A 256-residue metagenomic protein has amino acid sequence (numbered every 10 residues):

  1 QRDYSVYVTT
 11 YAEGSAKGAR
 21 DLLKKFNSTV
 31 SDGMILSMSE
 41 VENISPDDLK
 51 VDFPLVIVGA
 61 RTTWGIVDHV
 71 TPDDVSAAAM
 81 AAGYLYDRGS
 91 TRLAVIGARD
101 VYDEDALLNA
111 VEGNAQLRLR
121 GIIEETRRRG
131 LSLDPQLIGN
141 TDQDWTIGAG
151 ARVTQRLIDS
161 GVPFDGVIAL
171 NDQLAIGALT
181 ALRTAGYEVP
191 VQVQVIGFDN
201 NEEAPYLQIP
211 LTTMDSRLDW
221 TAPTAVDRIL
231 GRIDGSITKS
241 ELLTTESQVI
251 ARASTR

Functional and structural regions predicted by a protein language model:
Q1-G83, D87: Alpha-helical recognition/docking segments in bacterial nutrient-uptake and carbohydrate-utilization systems
D3-V6, P54, T91, S132 (+2 more regions): Residue-level detector of anion-binding/catalytic polar loops
T9-K17, V70-M80, I96-V153, I168-I176 (+3 more regions): Hinge/beta->alpha junction and helix N-cap segments in small-molecule ligand-binding domains
N27-S37, A94-G97, G161-N171, Q194-I196: Periplasmic-binding protein-like
V67, E104-L108, Y206-P210: Short acidic, glycine/proline-rich loop/turn micro-motifs
Y84-I96: Glycine-rich phosphate/diphosphate-binding loops that line cofactor/substrate pockets in enzymes
Q155-R256: Flexible loop/turn connectors
